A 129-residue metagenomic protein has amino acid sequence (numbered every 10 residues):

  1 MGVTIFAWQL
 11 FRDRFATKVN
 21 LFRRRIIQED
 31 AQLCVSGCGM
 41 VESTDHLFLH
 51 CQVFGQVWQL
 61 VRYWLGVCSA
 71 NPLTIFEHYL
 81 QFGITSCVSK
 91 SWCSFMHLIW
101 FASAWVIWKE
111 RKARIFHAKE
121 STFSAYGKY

Functional and structural regions predicted by a protein language model:
M1-V41: Helix/loop segments that flank and initiate small ligand/metal-binding modules
V3, M96, W100, A104 (+1 more regions): Hydrophobic (often cysteine-bearing) scaffold residues that line and stabilize catalytic clefts of nucleotide/cofactor
W8-R12, F22, V35, Q52-R62 (+4 more regions): Amphipathic alpha-helical interaction motifs in eukaryotic regulatory proteins
T17-F22, D45, P72, R114-K119: Short, flexible/disordered secondary-structure transition segments
R24-E77: Short Cys/His-based metal-binding microdomains
S86, K90-L98: Short, mixed-charge amphipathic alpha-helical segments
A102-A118: K/E-rich alpha-helical interaction surfaces of small helical-bundle regulatory domains
S121-Y129: Short secondary-structure subsegments characteristic of cysteine-rich extracellular domains
